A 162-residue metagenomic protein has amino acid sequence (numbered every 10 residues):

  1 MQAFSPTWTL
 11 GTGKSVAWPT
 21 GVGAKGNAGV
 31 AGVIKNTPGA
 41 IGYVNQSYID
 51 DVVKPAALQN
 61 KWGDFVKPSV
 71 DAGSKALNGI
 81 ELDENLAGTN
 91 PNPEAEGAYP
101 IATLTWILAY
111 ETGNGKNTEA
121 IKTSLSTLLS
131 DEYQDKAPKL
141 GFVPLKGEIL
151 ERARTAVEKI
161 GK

Functional and structural regions predicted by a protein language model:
M1-K162: Exported/periplasmic ABC-transporter solute-binding proteins
